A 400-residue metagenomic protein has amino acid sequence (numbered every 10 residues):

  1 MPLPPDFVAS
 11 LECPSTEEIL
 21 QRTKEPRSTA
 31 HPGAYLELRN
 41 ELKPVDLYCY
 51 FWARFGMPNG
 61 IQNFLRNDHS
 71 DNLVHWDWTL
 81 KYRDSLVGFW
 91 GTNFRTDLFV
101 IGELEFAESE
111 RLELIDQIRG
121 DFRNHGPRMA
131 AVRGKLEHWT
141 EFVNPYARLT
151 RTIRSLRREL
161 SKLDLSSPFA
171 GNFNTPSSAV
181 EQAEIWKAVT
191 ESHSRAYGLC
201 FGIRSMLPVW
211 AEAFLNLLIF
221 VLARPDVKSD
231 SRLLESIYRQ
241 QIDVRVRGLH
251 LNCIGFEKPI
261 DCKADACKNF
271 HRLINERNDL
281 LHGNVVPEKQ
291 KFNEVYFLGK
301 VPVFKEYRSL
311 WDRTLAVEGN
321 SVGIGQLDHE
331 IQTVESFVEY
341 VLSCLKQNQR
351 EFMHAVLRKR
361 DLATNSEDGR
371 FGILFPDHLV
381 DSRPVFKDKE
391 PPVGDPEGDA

Functional and structural regions predicted by a protein language model:
M1-V8, T96-C200: Charged alpha-helical initiation segments
M1-W78, Q290-A400: Polyanionic, low-complexity intrinsically disordered segments
P2, D6-E17, L215-R272, H282-G283: Short non-catalytic regulatory patches outside canonical folded cores
E37-P127: N-terminal accessory interaction module
E141, P145-R148, T152-S155, V209-W210 (+2 more regions): Charged, amphipathic alpha-helical oligomerization/scaffolding segments
H193-L222: Short, hydrophobic, well-ordered secondary-structure elements
E212-I219, N278-K289, E339, S343-K346: Charged/polar positions within long, soluble alpha-helices
A264-G299: Histidine-centered, metal-coordinating catalytic motifs and their short helical/loop contexts
